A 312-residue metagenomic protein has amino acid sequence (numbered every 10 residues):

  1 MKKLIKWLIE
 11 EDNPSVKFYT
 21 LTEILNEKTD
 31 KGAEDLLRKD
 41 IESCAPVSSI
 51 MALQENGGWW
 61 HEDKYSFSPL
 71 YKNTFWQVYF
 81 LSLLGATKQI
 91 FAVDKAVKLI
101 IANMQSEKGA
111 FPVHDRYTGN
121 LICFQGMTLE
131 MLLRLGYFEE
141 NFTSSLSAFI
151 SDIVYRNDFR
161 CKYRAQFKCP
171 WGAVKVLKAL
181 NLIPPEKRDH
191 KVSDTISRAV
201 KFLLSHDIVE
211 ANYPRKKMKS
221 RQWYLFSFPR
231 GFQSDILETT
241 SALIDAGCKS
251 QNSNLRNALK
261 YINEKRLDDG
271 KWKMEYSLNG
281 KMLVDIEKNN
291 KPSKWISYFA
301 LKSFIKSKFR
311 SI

Functional and structural regions predicted by a protein language model:
M1-I312: Preference for long, amphipathic alpha-helical scaffolds in soluble/luminal domains and all-alpha bundles
